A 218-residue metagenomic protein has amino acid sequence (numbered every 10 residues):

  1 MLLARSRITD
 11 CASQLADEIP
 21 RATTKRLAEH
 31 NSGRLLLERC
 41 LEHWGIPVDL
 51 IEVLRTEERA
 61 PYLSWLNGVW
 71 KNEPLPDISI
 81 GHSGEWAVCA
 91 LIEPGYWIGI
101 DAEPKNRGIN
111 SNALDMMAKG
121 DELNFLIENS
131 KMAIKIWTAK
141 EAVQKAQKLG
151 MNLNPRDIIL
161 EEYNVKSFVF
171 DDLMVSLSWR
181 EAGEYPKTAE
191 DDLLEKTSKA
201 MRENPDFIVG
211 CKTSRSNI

Functional and structural regions predicted by a protein language model:
M1-I218: Core catalytic alpha/beta fold that binds nucleotide/phospho-ligands
